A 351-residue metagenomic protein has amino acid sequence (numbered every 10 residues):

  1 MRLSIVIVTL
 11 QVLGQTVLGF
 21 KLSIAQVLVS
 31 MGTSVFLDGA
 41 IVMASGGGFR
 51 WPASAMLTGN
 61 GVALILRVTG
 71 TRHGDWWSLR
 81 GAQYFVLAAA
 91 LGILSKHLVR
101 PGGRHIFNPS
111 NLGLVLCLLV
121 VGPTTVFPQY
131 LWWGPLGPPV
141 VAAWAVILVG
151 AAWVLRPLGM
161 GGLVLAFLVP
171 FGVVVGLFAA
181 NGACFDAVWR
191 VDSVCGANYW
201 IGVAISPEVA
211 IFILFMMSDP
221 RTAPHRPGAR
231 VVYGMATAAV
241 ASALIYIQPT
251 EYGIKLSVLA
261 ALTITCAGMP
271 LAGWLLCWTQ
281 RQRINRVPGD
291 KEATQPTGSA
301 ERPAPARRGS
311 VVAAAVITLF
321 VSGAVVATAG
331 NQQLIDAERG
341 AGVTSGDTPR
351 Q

Functional and structural regions predicted by a protein language model:
M1-S45, G342: N-terminal signal-anchor module of multipass membrane proteins
G14, S34-G47, L91-H105, L148-G159 (+1 more regions): C-terminal ends of transmembrane helices
T16-T33, H73-L87, Q129-W144, C195-V209: Structural signature of hydrophobic alpha-helical transmembrane segments
G19-S23, A40-P52, L64-V86, L98-F107 (+1 more regions): Transmembrane alpha-helix boundary signature
G47-T58, Y84, R104-V115, G161-P170 (+1 more regions): Cytoplasmic-side transmembrane-helix entry/capping segments in multi-pass membrane proteins
A82-Q83, P135-A142, G162-V164, W200-S206 (+2 more regions): Loop-to-transmembrane alpha-helix initiation sites
V121-F178: Internal active-site segments that recognize and position negatively charged phosphoryl groups and nucleotide moieties
R302-A329: Internal/C-terminal transmembrane anchor helices
